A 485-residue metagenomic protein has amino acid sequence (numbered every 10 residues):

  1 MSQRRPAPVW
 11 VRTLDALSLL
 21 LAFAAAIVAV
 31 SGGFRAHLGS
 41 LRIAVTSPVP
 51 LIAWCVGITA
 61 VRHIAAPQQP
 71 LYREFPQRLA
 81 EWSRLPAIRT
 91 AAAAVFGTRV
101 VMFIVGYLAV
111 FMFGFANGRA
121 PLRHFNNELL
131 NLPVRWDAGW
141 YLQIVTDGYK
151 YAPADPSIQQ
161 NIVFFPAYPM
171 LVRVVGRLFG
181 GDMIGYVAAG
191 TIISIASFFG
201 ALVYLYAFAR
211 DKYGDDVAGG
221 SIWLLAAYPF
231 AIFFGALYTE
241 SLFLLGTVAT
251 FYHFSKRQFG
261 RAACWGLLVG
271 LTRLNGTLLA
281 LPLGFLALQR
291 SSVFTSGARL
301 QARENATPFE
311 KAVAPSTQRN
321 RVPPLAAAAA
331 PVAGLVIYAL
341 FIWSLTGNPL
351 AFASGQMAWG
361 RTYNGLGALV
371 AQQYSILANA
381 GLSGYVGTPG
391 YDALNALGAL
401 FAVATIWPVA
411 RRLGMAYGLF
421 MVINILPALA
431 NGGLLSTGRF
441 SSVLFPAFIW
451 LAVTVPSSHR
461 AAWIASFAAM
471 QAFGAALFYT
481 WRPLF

Functional and structural regions predicted by a protein language model:
S2-Q3, Y213-D215, T250-R261, S291-F294: Membrane-interface transmembrane helices that cradle and orient dolichyl/undecaprenyl
T98-R119, P133, I162, V269 (+6 more regions): Membrane-lumen/periplasm interface segments of specific transmembrane helices in polyprenyl phosphate-linked
L132-G181, L369-I376, A428: Short hydrophobic/aromatic helix or loop-helix immediately within or flanking a transmembrane segment in polytopic
V172-V174, A189-K212, F401-T405: Transmembrane-helix motifs of polytopic, lipid-linked glycan transferases
I184-A188, L205-A227, L245, R261 (+1 more regions): Transmembrane-helix signature of polytopic, membrane-embedded enzymes that assemble or transfer cell-envelope glycans
Y204, L224-A227, L242-R261, A280 (+1 more regions): Specific aromatic-rich, kink-prone transmembrane helix
A209-K212, G219-F230, F234-A236, F251-S255 (+1 more regions): Transmembrane and membrane-interface helices of multi-pass, inner-membrane envelope-modifying transferases
A236-L242, T437: Short acidic/glycine- and proline-prone juxtamembrane loop motifs at membrane-interface regions of multi-pass membrane
